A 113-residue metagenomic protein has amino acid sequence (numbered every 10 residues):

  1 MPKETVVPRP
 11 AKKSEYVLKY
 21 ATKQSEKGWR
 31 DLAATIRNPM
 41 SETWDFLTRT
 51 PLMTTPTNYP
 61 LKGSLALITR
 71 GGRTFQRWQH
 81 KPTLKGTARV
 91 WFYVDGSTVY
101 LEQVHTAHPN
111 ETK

Functional and structural regions predicted by a protein language model:
M1-A88, V94-K113: Basic, Lys/Arg-enriched alpha-helical interface segments
